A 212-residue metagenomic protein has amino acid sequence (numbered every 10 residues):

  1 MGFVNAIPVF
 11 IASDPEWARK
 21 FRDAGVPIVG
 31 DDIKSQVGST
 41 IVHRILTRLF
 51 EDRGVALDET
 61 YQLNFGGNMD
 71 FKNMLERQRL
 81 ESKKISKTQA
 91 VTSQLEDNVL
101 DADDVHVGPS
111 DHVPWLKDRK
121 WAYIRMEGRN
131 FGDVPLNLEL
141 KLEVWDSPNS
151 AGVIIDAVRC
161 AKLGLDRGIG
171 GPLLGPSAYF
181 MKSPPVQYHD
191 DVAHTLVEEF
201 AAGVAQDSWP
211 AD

Functional and structural regions predicted by a protein language model:
M1, A6-P27: Rossmann-fold NAD(P)-binding glycine/threonine-rich loop
K20, L49, Y179: Residues that form generic nucleotide/phosphate-binding pockets
D23-G170, L174: Active-site-lining helix/loop region of Rossmann-like oxidoreductase modules
N149-D212: NAD(P)-dependent Rossmann-like dehydrogenase/reductase catalytic/cofactor-binding core
